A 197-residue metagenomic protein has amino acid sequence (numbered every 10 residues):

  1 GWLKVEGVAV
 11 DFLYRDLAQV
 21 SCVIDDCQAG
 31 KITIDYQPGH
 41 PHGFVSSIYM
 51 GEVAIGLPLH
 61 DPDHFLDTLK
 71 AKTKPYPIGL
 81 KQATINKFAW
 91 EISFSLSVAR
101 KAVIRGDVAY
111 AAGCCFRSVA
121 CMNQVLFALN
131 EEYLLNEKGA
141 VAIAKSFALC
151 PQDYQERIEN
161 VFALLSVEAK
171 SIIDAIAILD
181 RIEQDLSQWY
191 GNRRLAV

Functional and structural regions predicted by a protein language model:
G1-V103: Conserved NTP/Mg2+-binding pocket subregion across the NTase superfamily
L59-V197: Conserved nucleotidyltransferase catalytic core and NTase-mimicking acidic/glycine-rich helix/loop elements in nucleic
